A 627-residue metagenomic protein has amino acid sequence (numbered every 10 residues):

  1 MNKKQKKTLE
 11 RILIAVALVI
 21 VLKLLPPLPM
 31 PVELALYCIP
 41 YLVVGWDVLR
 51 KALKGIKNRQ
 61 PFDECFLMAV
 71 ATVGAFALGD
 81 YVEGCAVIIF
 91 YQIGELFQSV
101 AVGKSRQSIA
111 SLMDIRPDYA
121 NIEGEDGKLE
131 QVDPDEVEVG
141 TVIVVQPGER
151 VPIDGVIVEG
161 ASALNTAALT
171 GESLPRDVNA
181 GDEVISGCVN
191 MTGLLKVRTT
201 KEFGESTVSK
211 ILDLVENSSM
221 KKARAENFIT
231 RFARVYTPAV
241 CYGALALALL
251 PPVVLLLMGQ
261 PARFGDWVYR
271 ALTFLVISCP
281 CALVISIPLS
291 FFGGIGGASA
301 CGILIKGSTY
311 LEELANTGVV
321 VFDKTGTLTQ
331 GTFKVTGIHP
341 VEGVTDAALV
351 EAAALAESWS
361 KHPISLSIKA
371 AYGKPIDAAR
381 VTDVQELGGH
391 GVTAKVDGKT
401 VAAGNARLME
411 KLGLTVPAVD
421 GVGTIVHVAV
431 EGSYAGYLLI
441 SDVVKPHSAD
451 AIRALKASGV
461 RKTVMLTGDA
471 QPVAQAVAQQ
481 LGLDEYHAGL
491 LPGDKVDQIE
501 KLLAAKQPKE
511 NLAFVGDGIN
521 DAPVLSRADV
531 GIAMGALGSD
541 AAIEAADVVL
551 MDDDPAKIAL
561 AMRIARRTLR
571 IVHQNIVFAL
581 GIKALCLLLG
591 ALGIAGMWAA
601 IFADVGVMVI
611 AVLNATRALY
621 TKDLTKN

Functional and structural regions predicted by a protein language model:
M1-N2, I20-P29, D47, K51-G55 (+12 more regions): Membrane-embedded alpha-helical bundles of multi-pass transporters
M1-P26, M30-V32, V102, E125-L129 (+5 more regions): Flexible metal-binding regulatory segments at protein termini and peripheral loops
I12-V16, N227-M258, A271-F291, H573-F602: Bilayer-spanning, highly hydrophobic alpha-helical transmembrane segments
L24-P27, L36-E123, E136-I143, R150 (+5 more regions): Actuator/coupling domain of P-type ATPases
A52, D80, A101, A120 (+27 more regions): Residue-level signature of catalytic and energy-coupling elements of molecular machines, predominantly ATP/GTP-dependent
L53-P61, F97-A110, L289-S308, T616-N627: Juxtamembrane helix-loop transition segments at the membrane interface in multi-pass membrane proteins
D63-M68, S108-E123, A298-T325: Membrane-cytosol interface motif
S111-L112, D126, S308-V530, R563-R566 (+1 more regions): Cytosolic catalytic headpiece
